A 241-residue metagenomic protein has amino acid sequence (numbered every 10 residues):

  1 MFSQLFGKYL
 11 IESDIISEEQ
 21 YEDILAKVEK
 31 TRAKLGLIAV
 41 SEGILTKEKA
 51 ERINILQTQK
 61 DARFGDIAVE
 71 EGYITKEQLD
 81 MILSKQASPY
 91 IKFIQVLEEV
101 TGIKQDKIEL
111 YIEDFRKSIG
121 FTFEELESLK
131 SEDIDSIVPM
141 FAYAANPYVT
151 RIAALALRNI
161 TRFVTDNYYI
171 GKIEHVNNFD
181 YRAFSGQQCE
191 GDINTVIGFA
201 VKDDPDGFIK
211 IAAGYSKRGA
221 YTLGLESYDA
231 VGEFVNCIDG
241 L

Functional and structural regions predicted by a protein language model:
M1-V138, G207, G232-E233, C237: Non-catalytic accessory regions
S88-Y90, E98-E99, K104-L241: Composition-driven recognition of glycine/serine/threonine/acidic- and proline-rich low-complexity segments and repeats
